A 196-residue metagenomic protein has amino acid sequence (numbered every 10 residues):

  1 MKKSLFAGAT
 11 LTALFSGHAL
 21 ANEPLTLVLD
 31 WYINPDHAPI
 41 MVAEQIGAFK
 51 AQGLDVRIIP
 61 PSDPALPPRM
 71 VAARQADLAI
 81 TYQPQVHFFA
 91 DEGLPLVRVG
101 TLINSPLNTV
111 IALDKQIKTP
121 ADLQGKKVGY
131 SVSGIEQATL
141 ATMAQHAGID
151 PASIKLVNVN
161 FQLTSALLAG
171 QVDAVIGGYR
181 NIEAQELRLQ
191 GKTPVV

Functional and structural regions predicted by a protein language model:
M1-L20: Gram-negative bacterial Sec-dependent N-terminal signal peptides
P24-A169, D173-N181: Short, glycine-/small- and polar/acidic-enriched structural segments that line small-molecule recognition paths
E186-V196: Extracytoplasmic/periplasmic substrate-binding proteins
